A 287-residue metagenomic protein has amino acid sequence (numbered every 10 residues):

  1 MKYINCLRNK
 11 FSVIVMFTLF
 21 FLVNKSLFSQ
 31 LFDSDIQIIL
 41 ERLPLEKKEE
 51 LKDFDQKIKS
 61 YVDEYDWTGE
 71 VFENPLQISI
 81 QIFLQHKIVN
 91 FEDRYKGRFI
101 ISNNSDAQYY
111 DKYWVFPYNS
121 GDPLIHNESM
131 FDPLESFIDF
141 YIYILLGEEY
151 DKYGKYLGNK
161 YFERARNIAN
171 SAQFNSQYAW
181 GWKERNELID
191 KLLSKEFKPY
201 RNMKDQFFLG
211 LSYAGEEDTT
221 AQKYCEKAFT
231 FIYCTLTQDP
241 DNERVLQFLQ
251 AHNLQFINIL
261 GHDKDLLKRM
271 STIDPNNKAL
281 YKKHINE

Functional and structural regions predicted by a protein language model:
M1-F32: Bacterial Sec-dependent N-terminal signal peptides
S29-E49, Y143, L157, Y161-F162 (+2 more regions): Glycine/serine-rich loop-strand microenvironments at binding/catalytic pocket rims
Q30-K96, D106-Y109: Start-of-domain marker
K59-W67, Y143, G147-D151, I257 (+1 more regions): Sec-exported extracytoplasmic/periplasmic mature domains
D93-I189: Acidic/His-rich structured neighborhood in mature extracellular/periplasmic domains
G158-V245: Flexible, glycine-rich surface segments
Q222-E287: A cross-kingdom marker for long, charged
